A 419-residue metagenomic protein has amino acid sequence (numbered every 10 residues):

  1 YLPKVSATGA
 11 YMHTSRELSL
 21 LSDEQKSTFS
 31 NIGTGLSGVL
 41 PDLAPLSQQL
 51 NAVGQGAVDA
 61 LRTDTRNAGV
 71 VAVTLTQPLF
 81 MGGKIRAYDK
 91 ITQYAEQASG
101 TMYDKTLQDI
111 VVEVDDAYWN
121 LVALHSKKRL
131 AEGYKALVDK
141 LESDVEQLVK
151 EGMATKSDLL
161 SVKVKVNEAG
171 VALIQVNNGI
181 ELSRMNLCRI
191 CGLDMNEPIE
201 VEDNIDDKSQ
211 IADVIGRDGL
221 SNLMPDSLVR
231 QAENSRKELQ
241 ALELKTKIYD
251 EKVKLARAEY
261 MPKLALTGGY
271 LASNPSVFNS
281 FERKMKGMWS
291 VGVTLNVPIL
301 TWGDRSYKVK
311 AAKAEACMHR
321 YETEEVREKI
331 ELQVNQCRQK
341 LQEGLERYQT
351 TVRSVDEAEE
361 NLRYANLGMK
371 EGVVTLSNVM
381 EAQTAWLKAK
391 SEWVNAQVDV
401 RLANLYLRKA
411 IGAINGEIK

Functional and structural regions predicted by a protein language model:
Y1-S19, V70, L79, M195 (+6 more regions): Bacterial Sec-pathway N-terminal export signals of envelope proteins
V5-S19, G56-R66, T76-K105, Q240 (+5 more regions): Small/polar (Gly/Ser/Thr/Ala-rich) solvent-exposed segments that form structured loops/beta-strands/short helices used
T8-T74, I205-L220, K254, T267-V297: Small/polar, glycine/serine/threonine/aspartate-rich low-complexity segments that form flexible
A72-T74, Y118, V229, G292-T294 (+1 more regions): Membrane-embedded beta-strand positions in outer-membrane beta-barrel channels/transporters
K105-Q231, K340, G344, W386 (+1 more regions): Periplasmic alpha-helical coiled-coil/stalk elements that build and connect Gram-negative outer-membrane
T106, I110-R129, K140, Q147 (+6 more regions): Amphipathic alpha-helical coiled-coil segments
V176, K237, H319, A396: Metallo-beta-lactamase
N186-D194, L405-G416: Long amphipathic alpha-helical coiled-coil segments
